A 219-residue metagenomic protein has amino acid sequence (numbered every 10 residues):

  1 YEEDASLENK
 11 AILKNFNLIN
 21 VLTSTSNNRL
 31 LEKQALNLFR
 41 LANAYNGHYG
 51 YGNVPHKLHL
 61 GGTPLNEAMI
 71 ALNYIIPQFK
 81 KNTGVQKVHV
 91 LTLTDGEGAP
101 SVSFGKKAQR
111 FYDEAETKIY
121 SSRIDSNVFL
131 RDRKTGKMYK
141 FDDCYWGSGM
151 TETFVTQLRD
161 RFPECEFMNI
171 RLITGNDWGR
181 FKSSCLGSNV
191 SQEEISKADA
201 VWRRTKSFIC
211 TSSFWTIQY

Functional and structural regions predicted by a protein language model:
Y1-Y219: Acidic, glycine-rich A-domain
